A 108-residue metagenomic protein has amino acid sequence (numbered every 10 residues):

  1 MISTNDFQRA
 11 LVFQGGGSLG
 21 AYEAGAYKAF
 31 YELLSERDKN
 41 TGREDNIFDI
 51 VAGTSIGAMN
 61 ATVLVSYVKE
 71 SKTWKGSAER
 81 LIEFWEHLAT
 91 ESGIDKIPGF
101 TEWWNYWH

Functional and structural regions predicted by a protein language model:
M1: An N-terminal RHG(E/S)-centered segment typical of histidine phosphatases
T4-A10, S18-H108: Patatin-like phospholipase
